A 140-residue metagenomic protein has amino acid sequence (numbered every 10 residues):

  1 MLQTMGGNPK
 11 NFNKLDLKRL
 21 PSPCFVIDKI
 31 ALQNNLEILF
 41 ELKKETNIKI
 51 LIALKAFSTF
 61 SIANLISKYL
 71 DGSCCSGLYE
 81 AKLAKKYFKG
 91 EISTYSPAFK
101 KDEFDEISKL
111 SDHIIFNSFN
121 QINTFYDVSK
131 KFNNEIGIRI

Functional and structural regions predicted by a protein language model:
T4-M5, E135: Intrinsically disordered, low-complexity segments enriched in small/polar residues
M5-V26: Generic N-terminal amphipathic, Lys/Arg-enriched alpha-helix
G7-F12, L36-I38, K44-F57: N-terminal glycine-rich anion-binding loops that anchor highly charged ligand groups
N13-R19, N35, I62, I66: Glycine-rich phosphate-binding segment of PLP-dependent enzymes
R19-E41, E45: An N-cap/entry alpha-helix motif that binds or orients negatively charged groups
I48-I140: Active-site-proximal beta-alpha core segment in soluble small-molecule metabolic enzymes
